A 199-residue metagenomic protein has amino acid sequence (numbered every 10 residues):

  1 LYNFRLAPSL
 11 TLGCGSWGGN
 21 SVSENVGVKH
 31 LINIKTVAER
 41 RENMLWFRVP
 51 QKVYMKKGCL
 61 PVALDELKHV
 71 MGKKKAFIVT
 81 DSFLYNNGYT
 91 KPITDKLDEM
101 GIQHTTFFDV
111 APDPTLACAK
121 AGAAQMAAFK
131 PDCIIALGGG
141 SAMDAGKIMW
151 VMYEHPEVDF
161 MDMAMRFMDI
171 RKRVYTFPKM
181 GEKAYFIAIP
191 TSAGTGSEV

Functional and structural regions predicted by a protein language model:
L1-M44: C-terminal segments
S9-T11, G15, K29, K52 (+4 more regions): Structural motif
C14-G15, I34-K35, K57-G58, T80-S82 (+3 more regions): Fold-independent oxyanion-binding glycine-rich loops and adjacent beta-strand/coil segments at enzyme active sites
V22-I32, M55-G58, V62, G88 (+4 more regions): Conserved active-site and cofactor/substrate-binding residues in soluble primary-metabolism enzymes
I34-V37, D109, V151, H155: Short, well-ordered loop/turn and helix-capping segments at boundaries between secondary-structure elements and domains
A38-E39, P61, Y85, S141 (+1 more regions): Glycine-rich nucleotide phosphate-binding loop and flanking beta-alpha elements of Rossmann-like dinucleotide-binding
M44-C133: ATP/NTP phosphate-donor binding region
A117-V199: Glycine/threonine-rich beta-strand-loop-alpha-helix active-site module that forms ligand/phosphate-binding
